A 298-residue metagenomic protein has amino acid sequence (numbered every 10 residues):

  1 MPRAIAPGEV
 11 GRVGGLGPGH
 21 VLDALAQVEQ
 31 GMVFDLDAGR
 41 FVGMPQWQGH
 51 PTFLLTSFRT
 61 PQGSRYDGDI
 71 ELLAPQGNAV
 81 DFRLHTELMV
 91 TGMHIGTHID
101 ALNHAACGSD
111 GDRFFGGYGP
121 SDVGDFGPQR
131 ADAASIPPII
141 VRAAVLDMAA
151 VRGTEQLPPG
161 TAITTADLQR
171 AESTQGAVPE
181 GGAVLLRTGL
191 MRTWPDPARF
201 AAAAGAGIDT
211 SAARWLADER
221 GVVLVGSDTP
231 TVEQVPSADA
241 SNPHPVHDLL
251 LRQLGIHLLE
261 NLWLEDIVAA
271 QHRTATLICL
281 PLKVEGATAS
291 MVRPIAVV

Functional and structural regions predicted by a protein language model:
M1-V298: Active-/binding-site microenvironments in catalytic and ligand-binding cores
